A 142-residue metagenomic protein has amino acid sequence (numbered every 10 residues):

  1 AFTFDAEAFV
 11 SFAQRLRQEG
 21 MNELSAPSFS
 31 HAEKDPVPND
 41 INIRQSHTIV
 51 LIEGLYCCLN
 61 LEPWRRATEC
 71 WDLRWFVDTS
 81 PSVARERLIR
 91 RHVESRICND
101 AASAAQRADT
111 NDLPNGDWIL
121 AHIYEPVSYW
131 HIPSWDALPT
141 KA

Functional and structural regions predicted by a protein language model:
A1-D35: Conserved nucleotide-sensing/catalytic segment adjacent to the nucleotide-binding pocket in NTP-handling enzymes
F2-D5, A84, N115: Helical mechanochemical/support elements of P-loop NTPase systems and associated helical scaffolds
P27-S30, I52-L55, Q106-D109: Short, flexible loop segments at the rims of nucleotide/cofactor-binding pockets, characterized by
E33-R91: ATP-dependent NMP and nucleoside kinases share a basic, alpha-helical "lid"
P38-N39, E62-R65, V93-A142: Small-molecule kinase domains that catalyze NTP-dependent phosphoryl transfer to phosphate-bearing small molecules
